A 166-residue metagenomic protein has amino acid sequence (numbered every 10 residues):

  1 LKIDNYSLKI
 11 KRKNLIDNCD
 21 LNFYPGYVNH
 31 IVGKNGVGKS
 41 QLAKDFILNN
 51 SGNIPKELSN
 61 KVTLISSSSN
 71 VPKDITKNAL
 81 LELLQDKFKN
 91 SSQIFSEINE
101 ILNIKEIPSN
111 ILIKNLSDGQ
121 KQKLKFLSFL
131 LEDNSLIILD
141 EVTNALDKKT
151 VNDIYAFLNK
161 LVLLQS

Functional and structural regions predicted by a protein language model:
L1-I3, I16-N18: Conserved structural motif at the start of ABC-family nucleotide-binding domains
H30, K121-F129: ABC ATPase nucleotide-binding domain "signature" region
V32-K34: The feature captures the beta-strand-to-loop junction immediately N-terminal to the Walker
S40-D86: ABC ATPase nucleotide-binding domain signature region
L112-G119: Conserved ABC ATPase signature
L130-I137: A short, proline-enriched helix->beta-strand linker immediately N-terminal to the Walker B motif in ABC-type P-loop
E141-V142, T150: Walker B catalytic motif
F157-S166: Conserved catalytic loops of ABC-family nucleotide-binding domains
